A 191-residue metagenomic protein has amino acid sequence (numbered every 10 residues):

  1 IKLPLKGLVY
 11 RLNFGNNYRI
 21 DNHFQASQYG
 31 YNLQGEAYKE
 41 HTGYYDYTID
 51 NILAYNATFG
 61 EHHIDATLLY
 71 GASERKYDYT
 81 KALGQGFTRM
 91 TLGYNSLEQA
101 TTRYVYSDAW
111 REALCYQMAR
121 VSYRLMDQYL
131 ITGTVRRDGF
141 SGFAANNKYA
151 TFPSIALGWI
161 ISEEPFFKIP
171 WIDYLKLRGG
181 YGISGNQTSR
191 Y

Functional and structural regions predicted by a protein language model:
I1-F59, H63, E112-A144, K148-E163: Surface-exposed extracellular loop regions of Gram-negative outer-membrane beta-barrel proteins
F24-A37, Y77-V105: Surface-exposed loop/turn segments flanking beta-strands in extracellular/periplasmic regions
D65-L68, I169-G180: Beta-strand segments within the central parallel beta-sheet cores of soluble alpha/beta enzyme folds
L69-K76: Glycine-rich, aromatic-flanked loop segments that form ligand/cofactor-binding clefts across common enzyme folds
A72, V135, Y181-I183: Acidic helix/loop microenvironments that form the catalytic cleft of cell-wall polysaccharide enzymes
R75, G158-E164, S184: Short, basic alpha-helical nucleic acid-contact segments in DNA-binding proteins and DNA transaction factors
P165-P170, Q187-Y191: Acidic/polar loop patches that form or flank catalytic/metal-binding clefts of enzymes that bind anionic ligands
L175-Y191: Surface-exposed extracellular loop regions of Gram-negative outer-membrane beta-barrel proteins, predominantly
